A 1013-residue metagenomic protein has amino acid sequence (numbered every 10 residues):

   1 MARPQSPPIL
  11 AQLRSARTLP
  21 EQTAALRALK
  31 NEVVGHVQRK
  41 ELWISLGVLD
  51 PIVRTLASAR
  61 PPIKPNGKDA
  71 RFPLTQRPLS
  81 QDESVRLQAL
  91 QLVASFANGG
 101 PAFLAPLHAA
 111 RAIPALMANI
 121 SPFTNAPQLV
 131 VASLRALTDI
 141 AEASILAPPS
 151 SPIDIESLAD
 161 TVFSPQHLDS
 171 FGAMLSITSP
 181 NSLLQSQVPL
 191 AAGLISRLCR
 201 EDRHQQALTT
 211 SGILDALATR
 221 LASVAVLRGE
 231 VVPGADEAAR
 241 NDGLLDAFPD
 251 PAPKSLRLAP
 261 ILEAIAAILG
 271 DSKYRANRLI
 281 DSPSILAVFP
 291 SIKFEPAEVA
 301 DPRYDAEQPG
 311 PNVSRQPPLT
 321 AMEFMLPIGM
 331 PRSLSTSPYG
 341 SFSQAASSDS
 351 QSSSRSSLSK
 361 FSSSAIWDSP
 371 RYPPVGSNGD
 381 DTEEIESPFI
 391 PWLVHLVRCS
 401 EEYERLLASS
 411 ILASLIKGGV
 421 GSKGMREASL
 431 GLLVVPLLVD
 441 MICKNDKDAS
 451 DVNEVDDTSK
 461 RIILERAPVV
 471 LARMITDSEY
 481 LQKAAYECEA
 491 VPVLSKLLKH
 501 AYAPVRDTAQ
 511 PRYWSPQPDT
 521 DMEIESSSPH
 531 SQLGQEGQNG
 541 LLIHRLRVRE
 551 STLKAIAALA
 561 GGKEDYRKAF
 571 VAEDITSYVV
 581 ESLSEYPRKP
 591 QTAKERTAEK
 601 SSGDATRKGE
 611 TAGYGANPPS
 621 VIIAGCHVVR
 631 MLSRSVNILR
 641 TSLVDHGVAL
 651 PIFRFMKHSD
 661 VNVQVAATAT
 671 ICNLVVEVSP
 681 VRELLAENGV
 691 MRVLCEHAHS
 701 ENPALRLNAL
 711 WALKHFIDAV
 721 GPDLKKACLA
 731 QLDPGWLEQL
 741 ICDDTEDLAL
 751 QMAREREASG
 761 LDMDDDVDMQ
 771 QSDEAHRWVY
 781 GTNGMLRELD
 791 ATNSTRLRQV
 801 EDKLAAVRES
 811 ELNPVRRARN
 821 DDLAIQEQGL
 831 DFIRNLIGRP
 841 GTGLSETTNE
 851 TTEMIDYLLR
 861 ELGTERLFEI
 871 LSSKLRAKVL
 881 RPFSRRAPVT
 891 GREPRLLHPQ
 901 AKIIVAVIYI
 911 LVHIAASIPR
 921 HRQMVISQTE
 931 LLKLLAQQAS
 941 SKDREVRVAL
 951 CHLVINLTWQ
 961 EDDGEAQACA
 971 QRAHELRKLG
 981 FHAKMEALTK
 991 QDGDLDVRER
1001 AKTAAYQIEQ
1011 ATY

Functional and structural regions predicted by a protein language model:
M1-R3, M769, R816, N820 (+2 more regions): Intrinsically disordered terminal tails
A2-A24, A28-Q88, L92-M117, P122-A132 (+28 more regions): Elongated alpha-helical scaffolds that mediate protein-protein interactions in large eukaryotic proteins, primarily
P4-P8, L13, L56-S84, F171-S186 (+9 more regions): Acidic, Ser/Thr- and Gly/Pro-rich intrinsically disordered linkers and low-complexity segments that flank or connect
P8-A11, P51-L56, P73-T75, A115-I120 (+19 more regions): Buried hydrophobic core positions in alpha-solenoid tandem helical repeats
A24-A28, Q88-L92, P114, A118 (+27 more regions): Residue-level signature of alpha-solenoid helical repeat scaffolds
A57, P61, V226, C443 (+15 more regions): Tandem repeat protein-protein interaction scaffolds, dominated by ankyrin-repeat arrays but also generalizing to other
R200-E201, H699-E701, N708-E746, A753-D768 (+3 more regions): WD40 beta-propeller repeat blades
I292-F294, L761: Intrinsically disordered, low-complexity cytosolic loops and termini enriched in serine/threonine/proline
